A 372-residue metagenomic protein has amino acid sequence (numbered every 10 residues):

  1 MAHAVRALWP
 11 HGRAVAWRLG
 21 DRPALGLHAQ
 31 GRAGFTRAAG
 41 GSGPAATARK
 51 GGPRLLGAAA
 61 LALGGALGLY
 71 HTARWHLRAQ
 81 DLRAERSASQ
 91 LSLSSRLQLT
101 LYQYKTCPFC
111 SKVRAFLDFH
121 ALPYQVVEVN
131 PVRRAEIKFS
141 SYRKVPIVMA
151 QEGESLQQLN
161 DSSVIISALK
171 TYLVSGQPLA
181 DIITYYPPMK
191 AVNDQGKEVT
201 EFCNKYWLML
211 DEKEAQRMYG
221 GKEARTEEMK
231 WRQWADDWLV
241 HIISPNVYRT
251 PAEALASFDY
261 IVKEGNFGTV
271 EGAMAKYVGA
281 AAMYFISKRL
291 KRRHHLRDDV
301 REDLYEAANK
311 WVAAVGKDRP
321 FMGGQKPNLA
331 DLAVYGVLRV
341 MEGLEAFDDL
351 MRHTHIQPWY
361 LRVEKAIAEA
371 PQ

Functional and structural regions predicted by a protein language model:
M1-H3, P371-Q372: A positional/structural detector of protein chain ends, strongest at the extreme C-terminus and weakly at the extreme
H3-W9, R13-G20, G26-H28, T36-G268: GST-like domain detector, emphasizing the conserved glutathione-binding G-site in the N-terminal thioredoxin-like
R6-A7, D194-P358: GST-like fold's C-terminal all-alpha helical module
L361-Q372: C-terminal helix/juxtamembrane-tail motif
